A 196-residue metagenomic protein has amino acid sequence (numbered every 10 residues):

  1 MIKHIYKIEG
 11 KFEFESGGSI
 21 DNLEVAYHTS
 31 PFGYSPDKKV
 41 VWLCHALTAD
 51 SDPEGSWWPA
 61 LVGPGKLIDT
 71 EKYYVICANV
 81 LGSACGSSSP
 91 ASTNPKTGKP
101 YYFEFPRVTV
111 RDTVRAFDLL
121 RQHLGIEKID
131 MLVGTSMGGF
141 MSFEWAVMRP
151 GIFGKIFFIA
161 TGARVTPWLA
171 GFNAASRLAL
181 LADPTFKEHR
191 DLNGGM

Functional and structural regions predicted by a protein language model:
M1-V40: Catalytic-loop region of hydrolases
D21, P36, L124-E127, G151: Structured loop/turn residues at beta-strand edges in well-structured enzyme cores
H28-P95: N-terminal cap/lid subdomain of alpha/beta-hydrolase-fold enzymes
A60, V80-S83, L119-H123, E144: Residue-level signal for well-ordered alpha-helical scaffold segments within enzymatic catalytic domains
T97-F105, T185-L192: Short glycine/proline- and acidic residue-enriched helix-loop micro-motifs that form flexible lids or anion-recognition
G98-E104, R111-M131: Conserved acidic catalytic loop of the alpha/beta-hydrolase fold
E127-A170: Conserved hydrolase catalytic core segment
I152-F153, F158-M196: Alpha/beta-hydrolase-fold enzymes
